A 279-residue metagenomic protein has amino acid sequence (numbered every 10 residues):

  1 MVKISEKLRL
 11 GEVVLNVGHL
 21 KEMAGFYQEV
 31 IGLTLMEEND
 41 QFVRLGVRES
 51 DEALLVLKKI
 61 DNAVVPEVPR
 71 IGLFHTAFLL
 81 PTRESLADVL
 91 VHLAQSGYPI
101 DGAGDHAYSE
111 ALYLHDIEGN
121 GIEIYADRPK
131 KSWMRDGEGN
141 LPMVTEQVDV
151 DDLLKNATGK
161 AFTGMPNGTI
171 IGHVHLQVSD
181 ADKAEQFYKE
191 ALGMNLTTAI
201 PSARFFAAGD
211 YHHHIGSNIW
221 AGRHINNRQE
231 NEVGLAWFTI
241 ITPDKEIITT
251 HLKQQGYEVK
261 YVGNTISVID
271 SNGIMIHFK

Functional and structural regions predicted by a protein language model:
M1-K21, K131-D182, L235-F238: N-terminal beta-strand motif that seeds the catalytic metal site of vicinal oxygen chelate
M1-S50: Non-cleavable N-terminal signal-anchor transmembrane helices
L8, N16-K21, A77-N120, V178-D182 (+2 more regions): Vicinal oxygen chelate
L20-T34, H92, D180-L196: Amphipathic alpha-helical segments
G32-E37, I100-D101, G193-T198, Q254-V262: Short secondary-structure junctions
T34-P69, G121-R128, N195-E232, S271 (+1 more regions): Conserved short beta-strand elements that form part of the metal-binding/catalytic scaffold of enzyme active sites
F74-H75, G172: Conserved acetyl-CoA binding element of GNAT-fold acetyltransferases
N167-P201, A207: A mid-sequence, solvent-exposed acidic-amphipathic segment
